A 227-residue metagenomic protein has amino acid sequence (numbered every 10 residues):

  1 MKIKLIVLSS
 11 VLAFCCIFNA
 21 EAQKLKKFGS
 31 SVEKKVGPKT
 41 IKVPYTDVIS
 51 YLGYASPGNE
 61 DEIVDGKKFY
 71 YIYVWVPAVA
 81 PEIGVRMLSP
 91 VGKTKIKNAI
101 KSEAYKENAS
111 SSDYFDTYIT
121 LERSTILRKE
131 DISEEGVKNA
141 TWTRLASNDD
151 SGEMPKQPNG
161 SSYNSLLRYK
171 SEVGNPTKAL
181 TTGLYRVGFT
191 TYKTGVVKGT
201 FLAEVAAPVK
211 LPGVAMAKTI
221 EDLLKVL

Functional and structural regions predicted by a protein language model:
M1-K24: Bacterial Sec-dependent N-terminal signal peptides
Q23-Y45, I72-Y73, K93-K95, A99-L227: C-terminal edge strands of extracellular/lumenal beta-sandwich accessory domains
T40-P57: N-terminal low-complexity, intrinsically disordered segments
S50-Y51, G84-L88, Y118-T120, R186-G188: Soluble periplasmic/extracytoplasmic beta-strand elements of cell-envelope proteins
S56-K68: Extracellular beta-rich ligand/substrate-recognition surface
D65, A78, K178-T182: Surface-exposed coil/turn segments at beta-strand junctions on protein surfaces, enriched
K67-F69, V76-G84: Extended extracellular/luminal ectodomain segments enriched in beta-structured repeat modules
P81-V91, E103-A104: A short beta-strand element within beta-rich, extracytoplasmic domains of secreted/secretory-pathway proteins
